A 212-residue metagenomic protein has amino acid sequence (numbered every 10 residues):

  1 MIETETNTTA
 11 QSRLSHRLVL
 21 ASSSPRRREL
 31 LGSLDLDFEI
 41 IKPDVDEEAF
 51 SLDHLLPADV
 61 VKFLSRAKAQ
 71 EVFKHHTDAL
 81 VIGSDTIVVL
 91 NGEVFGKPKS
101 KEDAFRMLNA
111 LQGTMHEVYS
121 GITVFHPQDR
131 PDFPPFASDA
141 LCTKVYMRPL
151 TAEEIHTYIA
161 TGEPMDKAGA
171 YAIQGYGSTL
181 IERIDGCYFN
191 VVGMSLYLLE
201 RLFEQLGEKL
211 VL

Functional and structural regions predicted by a protein language model:
I2-L18, H54-L212: Anionic-ligand binding patches
N7-L36: N-terminal beta1-alpha1 ligand-phosphate binding loop
S23, P43, P127: Cofactor-binding loop segments of dinucleotide-utilizing enzymes, especially the Rossmann-like FAD- and NAD(P)+-binding
R27, E47-A49, P131: Flexible, glycine-rich phosphate/dinucleotide-binding loops and adjacent beta-alpha linkers at cofactor/substrate
L30, F50, N91-E93: Short glycine-/acidic-enriched loop or helix-start segments at secondary-structure transitions that form or flank
S33, I41, V89: Short polar/charged helix/loop
L36-D37, A172: A generic short alpha-helical patch detector that favors 3-5-residue windows in or near N-terminal regions
E39-A49: A short beta-strand-loop structural module common to alpha/beta enzyme folds
